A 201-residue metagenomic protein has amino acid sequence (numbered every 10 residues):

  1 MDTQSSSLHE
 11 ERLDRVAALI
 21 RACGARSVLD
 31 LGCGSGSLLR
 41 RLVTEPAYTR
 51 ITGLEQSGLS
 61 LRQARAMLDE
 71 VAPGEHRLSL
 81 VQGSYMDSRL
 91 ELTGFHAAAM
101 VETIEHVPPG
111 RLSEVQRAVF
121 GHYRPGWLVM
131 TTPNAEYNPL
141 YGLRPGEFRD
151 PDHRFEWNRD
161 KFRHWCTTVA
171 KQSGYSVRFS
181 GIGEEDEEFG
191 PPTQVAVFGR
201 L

Functional and structural regions predicted by a protein language model:
D2-H9, R15, S37-L38, Q56-M100 (+1 more regions): S-adenosyl-L-methionine-dependent methyltransferase catalytic module, highlighting the catalytic core
L8-R26: Conserved alpha-helix/loop element of class I SAM-dependent methyltransferases that forms part of the SAM/SAH-binding
C23-G24, P46, H122-Y123: A structural signal for short coil/turn segments at secondary-structure junctions
A25-G34: Conserved class I S-adenosyl-L-methionine
R26, T49, G126: Short acidic/polar active-site loop segments enriched in Thr and Asp
S35-A47: Conserved SAM-binding loop of SAM-dependent methyltransferases across substrates and taxa, primarily the Class I
R50-E55: Conserved SAM-binding motif I beta-strand of class I
